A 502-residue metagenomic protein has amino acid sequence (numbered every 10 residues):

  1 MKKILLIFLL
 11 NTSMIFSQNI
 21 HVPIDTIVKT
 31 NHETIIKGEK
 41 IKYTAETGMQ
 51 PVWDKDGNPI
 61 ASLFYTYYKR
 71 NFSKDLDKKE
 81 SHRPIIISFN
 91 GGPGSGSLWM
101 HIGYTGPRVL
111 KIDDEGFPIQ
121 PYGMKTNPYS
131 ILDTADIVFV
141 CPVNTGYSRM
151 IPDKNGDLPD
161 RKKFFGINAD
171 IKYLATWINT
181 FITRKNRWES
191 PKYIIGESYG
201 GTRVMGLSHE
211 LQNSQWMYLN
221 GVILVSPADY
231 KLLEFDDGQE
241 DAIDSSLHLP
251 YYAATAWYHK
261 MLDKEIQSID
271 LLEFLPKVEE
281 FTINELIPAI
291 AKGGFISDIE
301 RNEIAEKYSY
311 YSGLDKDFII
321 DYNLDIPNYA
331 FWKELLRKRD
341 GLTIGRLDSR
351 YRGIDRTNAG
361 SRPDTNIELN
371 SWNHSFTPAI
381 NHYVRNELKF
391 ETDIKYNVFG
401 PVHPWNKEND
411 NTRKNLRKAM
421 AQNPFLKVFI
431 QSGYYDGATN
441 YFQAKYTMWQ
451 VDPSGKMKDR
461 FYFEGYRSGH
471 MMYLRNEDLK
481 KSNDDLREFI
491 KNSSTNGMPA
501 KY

Functional and structural regions predicted by a protein language model:
Q18-I85: Catalytic-loop region of hydrolases
G57-K163, W449: N-terminal cap/lid subdomain of alpha/beta-hydrolase-fold enzymes
P107-K111, S208, Q212-K307: A catalytic-pocket lid/entrance helix-loop region that shapes and gates access to the active site across common
L132, P142, K162-I182: Alpha/beta-hydrolase active-site loop
R187-Y199: Alpha/beta-hydrolase fold nucleophile elbow
G206, L426, N440-Q450: Short alpha-helix in the alpha/beta-hydrolase fold that links the catalytic acid
G293-A438: Alpha/beta-hydrolase fold catalytic core
R467-D478: Catalytic histidine-centered segment of alpha/beta-hydrolase-like enzymes
